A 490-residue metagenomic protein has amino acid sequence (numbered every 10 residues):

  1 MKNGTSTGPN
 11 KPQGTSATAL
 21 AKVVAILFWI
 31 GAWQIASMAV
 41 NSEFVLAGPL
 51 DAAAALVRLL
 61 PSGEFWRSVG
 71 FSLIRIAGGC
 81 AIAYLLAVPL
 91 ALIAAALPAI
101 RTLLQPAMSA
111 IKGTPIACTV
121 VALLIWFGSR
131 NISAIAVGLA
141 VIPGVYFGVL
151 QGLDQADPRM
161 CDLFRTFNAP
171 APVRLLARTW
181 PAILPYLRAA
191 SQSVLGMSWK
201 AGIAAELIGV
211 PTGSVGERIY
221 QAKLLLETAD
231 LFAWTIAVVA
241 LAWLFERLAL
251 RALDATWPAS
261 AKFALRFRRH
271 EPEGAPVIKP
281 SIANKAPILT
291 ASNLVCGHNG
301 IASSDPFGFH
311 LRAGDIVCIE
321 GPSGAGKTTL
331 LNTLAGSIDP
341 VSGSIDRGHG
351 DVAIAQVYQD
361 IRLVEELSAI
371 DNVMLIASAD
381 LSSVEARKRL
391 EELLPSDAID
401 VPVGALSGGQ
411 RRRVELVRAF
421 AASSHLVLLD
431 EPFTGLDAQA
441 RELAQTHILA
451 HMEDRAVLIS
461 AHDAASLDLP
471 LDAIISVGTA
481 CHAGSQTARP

Functional and structural regions predicted by a protein language model:
I135-L139, P172-A205, V238: Transmembrane alpha-helices
E320-P322: The feature captures the beta-strand-to-loop junction immediately N-terminal to the Walker
A335: Helix-to-loop junction immediately C-terminal to a conserved catalytic motif
S383-A398: Conserved ABC ATPase "signature" region
P402, E431-P432: Walker B catalytic motif
P402-L406, Q410: Conserved ABC ATPase signature
D430, D437: ABC-family nucleotide-binding domains
